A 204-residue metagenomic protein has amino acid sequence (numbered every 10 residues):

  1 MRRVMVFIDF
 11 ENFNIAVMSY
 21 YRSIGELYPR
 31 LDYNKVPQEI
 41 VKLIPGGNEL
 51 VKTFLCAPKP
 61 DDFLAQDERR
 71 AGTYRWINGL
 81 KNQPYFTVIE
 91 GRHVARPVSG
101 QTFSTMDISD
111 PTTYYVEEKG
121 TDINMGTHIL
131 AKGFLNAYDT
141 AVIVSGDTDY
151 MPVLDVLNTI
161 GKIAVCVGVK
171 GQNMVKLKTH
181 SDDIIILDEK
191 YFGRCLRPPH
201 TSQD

Functional and structural regions predicted by a protein language model:
M1-D110, Y114, I163: Domain-level signal for Mg2+-assisted phosphodiester chemistry and nucleotide/NA-binding surfaces in nucleic-acid
T87-D204: Nuclease catalytic cores that cleave nucleic-acid phosphodiester bonds, predominantly acidic two-metal-ion
